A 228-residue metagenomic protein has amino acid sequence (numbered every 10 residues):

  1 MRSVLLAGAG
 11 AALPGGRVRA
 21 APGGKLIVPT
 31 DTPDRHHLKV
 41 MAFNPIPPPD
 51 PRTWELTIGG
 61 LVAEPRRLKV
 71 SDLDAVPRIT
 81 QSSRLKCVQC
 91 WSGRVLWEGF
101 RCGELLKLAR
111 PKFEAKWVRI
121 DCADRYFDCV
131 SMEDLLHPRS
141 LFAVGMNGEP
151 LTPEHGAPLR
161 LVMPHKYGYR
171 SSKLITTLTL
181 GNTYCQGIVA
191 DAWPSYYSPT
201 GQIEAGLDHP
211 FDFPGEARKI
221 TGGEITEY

Functional and structural regions predicted by a protein language model:
M1-R19: N-terminal export signals
G16-Y228: Structured, non-membrane catalytic/scaffold regions adjacent to prosthetic-group chemistry
